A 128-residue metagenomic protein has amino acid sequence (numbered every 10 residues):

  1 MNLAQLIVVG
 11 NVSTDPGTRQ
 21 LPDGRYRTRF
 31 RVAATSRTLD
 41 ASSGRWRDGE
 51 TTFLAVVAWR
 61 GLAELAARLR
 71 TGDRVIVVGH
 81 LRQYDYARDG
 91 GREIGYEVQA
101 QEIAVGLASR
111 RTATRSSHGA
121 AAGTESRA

Functional and structural regions predicted by a protein language model:
M1-A128: Single-stranded nucleic acid-binding surfaces, predominantly the OB-fold ssDNA-binding core
